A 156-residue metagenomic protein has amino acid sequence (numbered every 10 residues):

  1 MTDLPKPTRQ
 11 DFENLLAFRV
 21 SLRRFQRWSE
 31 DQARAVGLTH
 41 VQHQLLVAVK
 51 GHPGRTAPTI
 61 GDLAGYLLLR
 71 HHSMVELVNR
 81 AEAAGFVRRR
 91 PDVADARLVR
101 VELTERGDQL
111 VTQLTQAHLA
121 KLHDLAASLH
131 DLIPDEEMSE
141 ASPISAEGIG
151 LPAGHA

Functional and structural regions predicted by a protein language model:
M1-V36, A84-F86, S139, A146-L151 (+1 more regions): N-terminal leader segment of winged-helix/HTH proteins
P7-Q10, L38, L103, I133: Alpha-helical hairpin
A17, Q44-A48, Q109: Pre-recognition alpha-helix immediately N-terminal to the DNA-recognition helix within helix-turn-helix or winged-helix
R19-L22, Q26, L67, V111 (+2 more regions): Amphipathic, non-transmembrane alpha-helical scaffold segments
R27-R70: N-terminal helix-turn-helix DNA-binding core of bacterial DNA-binding proteins
R70, L77-R80: Residues within the DNA-recognition helix of helix-turn-helix
N79-E137: Charged, amphipathic alpha-helical coiled-coil/dimerization segments
